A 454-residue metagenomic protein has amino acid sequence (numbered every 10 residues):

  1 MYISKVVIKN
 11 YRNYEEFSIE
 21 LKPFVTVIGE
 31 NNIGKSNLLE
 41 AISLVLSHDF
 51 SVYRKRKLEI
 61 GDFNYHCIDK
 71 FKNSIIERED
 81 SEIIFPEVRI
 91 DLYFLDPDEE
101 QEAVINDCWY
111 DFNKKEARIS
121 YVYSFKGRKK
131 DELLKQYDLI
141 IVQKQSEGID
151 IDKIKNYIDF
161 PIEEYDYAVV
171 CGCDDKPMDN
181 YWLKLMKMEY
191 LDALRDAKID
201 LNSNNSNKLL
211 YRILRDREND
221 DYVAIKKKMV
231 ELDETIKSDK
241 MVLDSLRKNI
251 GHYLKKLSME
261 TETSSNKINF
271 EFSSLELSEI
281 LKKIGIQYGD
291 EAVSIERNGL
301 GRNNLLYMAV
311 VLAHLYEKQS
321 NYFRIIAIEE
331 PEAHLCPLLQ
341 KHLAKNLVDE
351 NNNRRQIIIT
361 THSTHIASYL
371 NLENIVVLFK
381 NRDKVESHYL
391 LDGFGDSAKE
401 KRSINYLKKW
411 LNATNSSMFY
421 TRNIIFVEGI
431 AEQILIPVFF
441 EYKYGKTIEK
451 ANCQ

Functional and structural regions predicted by a protein language model:
M1-S47, E279-S417, I424, Q433-P437 (+1 more regions): Switch/communication elements of ASCE P-loop NTPase nucleotide-binding domains
M1-T26, E30, A41-E100: Extreme N-terminal "head/tail" segments of very large remodeling/mechanoenzyme assemblies
S18, M188-L191, I375-V377, Q454: Conserved beta-strand scaffold positions in the cores of enzyme catalytic domains, especially in NTP/NDP-utilizing
K57-E87, D91-V230, A398-K399: Glycine-rich phosphate-binding loops of NTPases
E82-P86, N113-K115, E262-S264, S278-I280 (+1 more regions): Solvent-exposed loop and beta-edge segments used for protein-protein assembly and interaction
F94, Y123, D192-R195, Y288-D290 (+2 more regions): Flexible glycine-/small-residue-rich
L185, A193, A197-L306, V310-I328: Extended helical coiled-coil dimerization/tether regions that scaffold and oligomerize large DNA-maintenance assemblies
R422-Q454: Conserved helicase/translocase motor-coupling segment
